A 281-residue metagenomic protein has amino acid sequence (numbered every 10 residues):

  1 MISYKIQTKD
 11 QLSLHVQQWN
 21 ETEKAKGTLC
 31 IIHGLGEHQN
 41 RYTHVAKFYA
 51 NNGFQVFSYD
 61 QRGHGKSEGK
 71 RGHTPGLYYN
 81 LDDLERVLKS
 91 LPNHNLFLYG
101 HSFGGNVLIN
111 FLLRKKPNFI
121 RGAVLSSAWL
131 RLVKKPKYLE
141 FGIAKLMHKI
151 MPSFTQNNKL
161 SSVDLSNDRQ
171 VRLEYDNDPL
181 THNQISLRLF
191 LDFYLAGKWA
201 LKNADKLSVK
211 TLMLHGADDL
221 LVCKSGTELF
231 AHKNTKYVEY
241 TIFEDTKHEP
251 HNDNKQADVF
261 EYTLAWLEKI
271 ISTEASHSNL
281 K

Functional and structural regions predicted by a protein language model:
M1-E23: N-terminal cap/lid segment of alpha/beta-hydrolase-fold proteins
G34-E37, A217: Active-site glycine-rich loops that stabilize anionic/oxyanionic intermediates across multiple enzyme folds
G36-H38, G65-L91, N95: Catalytic nucleophile-loop/oxyanion-hole region of alpha/beta-hydrolase and closely related hydrolase-like folds
A46-G69: Conserved alpha/beta-hydrolase
F97, F103-S186: Alpha/beta-hydrolase-fold enzymes
L207, M213-H215, D219: Short beta-strand/loop motif that positions the catalytic acidic residue of the alpha/beta-hydrolase fold
V209, C223-H232: Short alpha-helix in the alpha/beta-hydrolase fold that links the catalytic acid
Y237-K281: Catalytic active-site module of serine/aspartate enzymes centered on a nucleophile-bearing elbow/loop
